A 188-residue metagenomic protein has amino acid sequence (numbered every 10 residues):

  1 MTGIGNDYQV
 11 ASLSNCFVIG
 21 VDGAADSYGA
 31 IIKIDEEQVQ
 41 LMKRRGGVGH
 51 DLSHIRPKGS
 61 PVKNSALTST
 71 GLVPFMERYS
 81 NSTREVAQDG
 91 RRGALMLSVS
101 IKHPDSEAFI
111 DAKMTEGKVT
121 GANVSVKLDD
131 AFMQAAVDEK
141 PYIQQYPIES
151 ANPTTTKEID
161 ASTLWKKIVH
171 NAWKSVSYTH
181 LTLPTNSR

Functional and structural regions predicted by a protein language model:
M1-R84: Long, structured ligand/cofactor-binding scaffold of large enzymes
I4, L52-K58, S98-S106, L181: A glycine-rich phosphate-binding loop feature that marks nucleotide/adenosyl-phosphate handling sites
V62, V86-L97, E116: Inter-helical turn/loop segments and adjacent helix faces that build the functional surface of alpha-helical bundle
A108-M114: Short active-site loop/helix that positions an aromatic residue
T115-A122: A short alpha->loop->secondary-structure connector
L128-K166: Polar, glycine-rich mid-to-C-terminal structural blocks that act as macromolecule-binding/assembly scaffolds
T179-T185: Conserved small/polar residues in nucleotide/adenosyl-binding loops
